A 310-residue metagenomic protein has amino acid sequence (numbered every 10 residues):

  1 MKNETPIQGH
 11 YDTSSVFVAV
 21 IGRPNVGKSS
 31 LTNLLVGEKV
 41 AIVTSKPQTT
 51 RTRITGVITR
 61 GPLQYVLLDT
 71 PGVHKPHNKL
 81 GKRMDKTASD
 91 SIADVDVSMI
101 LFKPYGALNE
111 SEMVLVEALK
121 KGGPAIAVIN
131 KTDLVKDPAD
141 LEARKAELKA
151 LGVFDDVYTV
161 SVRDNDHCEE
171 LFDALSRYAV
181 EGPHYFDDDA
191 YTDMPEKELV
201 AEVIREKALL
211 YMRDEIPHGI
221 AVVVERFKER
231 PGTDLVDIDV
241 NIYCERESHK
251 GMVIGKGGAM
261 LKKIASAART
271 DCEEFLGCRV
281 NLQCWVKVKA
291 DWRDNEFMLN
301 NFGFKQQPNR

Functional and structural regions predicted by a protein language model:
M1-V97, F102: Conserved G1/Walker A P-loop phosphate-binding module
A19, N33, T52, G56 (+12 more regions): Solvent-exposed alpha-helical segments within well-ordered globular domains of core cellular machineries
G27, H167, M260: Conserved glycine(s) of the Walker
E38, V57-G61, P76, S91 (+10 more regions): Conserved, well-folded catalytic cores of nucleic-acid-processing and energy-transducing macromolecular machines
T50, V73-K75, A107-L108, V135-K136 (+1 more regions): Catalytic P-loop NTPase motifs of RecA-like helicase/translocase cores
T59-Q64, R83-V157, K228-G232: Conserved C-terminal guanine-recognition region of P-loop GTPase G domains, centered on the G4
P124-I126, D133-E196: Canonical P-loop GTPase G-domain recognition
E196-R310: P-loop NTP-binding site
